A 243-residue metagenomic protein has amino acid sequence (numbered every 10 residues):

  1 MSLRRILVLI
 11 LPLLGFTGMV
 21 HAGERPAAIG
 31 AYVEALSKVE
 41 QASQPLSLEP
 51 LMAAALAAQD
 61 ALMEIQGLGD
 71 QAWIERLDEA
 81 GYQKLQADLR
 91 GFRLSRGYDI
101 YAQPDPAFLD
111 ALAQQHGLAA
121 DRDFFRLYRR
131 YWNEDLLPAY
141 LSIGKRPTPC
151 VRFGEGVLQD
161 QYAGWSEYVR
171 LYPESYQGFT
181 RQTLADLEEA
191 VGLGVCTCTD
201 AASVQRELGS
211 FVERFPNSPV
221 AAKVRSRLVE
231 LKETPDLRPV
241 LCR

Functional and structural regions predicted by a protein language model:
M1-V8: Bacterial N-terminal signal peptides that target proteins for export
S2, G18-V20: Position-driven detector of the extreme protein N-terminus
V8-T17: Bacterial N-terminal signal peptides
A22-R243: Acidic, polar-rich low-complexity tracts and alpha-helical solenoid repeat scaffolds
